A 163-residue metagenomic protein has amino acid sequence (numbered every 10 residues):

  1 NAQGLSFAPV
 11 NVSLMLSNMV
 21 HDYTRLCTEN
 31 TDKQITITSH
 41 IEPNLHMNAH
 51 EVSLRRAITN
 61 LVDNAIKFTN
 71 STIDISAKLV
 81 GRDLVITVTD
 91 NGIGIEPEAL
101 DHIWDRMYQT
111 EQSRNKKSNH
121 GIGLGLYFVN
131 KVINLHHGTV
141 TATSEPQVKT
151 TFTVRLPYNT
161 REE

Functional and structural regions predicted by a protein language model:
N1-L5, H46-A49: Conserved micro-motifs of the catalytic ATP-binding
S6-T24: A conserved beta-strand-to-alpha-helix junction within the catalytic ATP-binding
A8, Q34-L45, G81: Conserved catalytic submotifs in the C-terminal HATPase_c
T72-R82: Short beta-strand/loop element within the Bergerat-fold HATPase_c
D90: Acidic ATP/Mg2+-coordinating residue in the GHKL
I95-Y108: Short conserved segment of the HATPase_c
